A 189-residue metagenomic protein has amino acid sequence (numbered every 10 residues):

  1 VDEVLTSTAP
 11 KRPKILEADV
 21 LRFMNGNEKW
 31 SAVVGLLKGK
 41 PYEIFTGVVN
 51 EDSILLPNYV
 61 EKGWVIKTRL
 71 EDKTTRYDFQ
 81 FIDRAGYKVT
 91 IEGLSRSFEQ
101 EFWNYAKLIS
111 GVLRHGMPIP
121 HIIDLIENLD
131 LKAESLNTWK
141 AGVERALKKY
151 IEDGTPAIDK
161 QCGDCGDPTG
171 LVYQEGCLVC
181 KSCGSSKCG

Functional and structural regions predicted by a protein language model:
V1-G189: Long, C-terminal-biased catalytic regions of enzyme "large/alpha" subunits
